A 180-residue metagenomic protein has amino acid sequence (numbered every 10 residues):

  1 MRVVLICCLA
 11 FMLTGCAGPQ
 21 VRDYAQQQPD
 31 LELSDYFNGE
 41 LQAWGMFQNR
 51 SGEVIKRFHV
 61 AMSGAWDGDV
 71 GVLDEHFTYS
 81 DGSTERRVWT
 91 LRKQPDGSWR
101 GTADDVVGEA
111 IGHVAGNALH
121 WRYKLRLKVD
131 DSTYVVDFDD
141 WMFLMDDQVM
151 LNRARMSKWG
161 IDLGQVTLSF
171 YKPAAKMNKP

Functional and structural regions predicted by a protein language model:
M1-C7: Sec-dependent signal peptide recognition, specifically the positively charged N-region followed immediately by
M12-G15: C-terminal motif of bacterial Sec signal peptides marking the signal peptidase cleavage site
A17-Q20: Bacterial signal peptide processing site
R22, V60, W66, Y79 (+2 more regions): Sequence-level preference for short, compositionally simple segments enriched in small aliphatic or small polar residues
Y24-E40: N-terminal helix-cap/turn-to-beta initiation motif at the start of protein domains
W44, Q48-V129: Central antiparallel beta-sheet cores of small beta-barrel/beta-sandwich binding domains
V54-V60, T133-F138, D162-V166: Amphipathic hydrophobic-ligand
D139-P180: Glycine-rich, aromatic-bearing surface loops/beta-hairpins
